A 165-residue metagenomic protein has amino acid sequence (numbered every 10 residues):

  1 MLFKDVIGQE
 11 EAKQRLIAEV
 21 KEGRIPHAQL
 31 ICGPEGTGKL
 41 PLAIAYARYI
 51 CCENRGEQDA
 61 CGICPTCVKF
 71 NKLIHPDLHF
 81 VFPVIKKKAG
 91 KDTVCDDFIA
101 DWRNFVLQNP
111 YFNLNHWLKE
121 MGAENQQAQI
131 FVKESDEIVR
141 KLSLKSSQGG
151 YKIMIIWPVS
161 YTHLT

Functional and structural regions predicted by a protein language model:
L2-W157: Clamp-loader machinery-focused feature within the broader ASCE/P-loop NTPase space
T162-T165: Conserved small/polar residues in nucleotide/adenosyl-binding loops
